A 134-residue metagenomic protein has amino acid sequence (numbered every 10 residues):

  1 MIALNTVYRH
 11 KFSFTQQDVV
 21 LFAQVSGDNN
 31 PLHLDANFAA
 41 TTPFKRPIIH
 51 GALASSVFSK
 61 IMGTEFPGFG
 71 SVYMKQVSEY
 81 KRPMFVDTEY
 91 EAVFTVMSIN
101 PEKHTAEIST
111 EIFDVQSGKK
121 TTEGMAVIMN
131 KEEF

Functional and structural regions predicted by a protein language model:
M1-S71: Hot-dog-fold acyl-thioester-processing enzymes
M1-V7, M84-F134: HotDog/MaoC-like acyl-thioester-processing domains
R9-S13, E79, V127-M129: Generic structural detector for well-ordered beta-strands
Q16-Q17, Q24, Q76, E91 (+1 more regions): Residue-identity detector for glutamine
L32-H33, F44-K45, V57, V72-Y73 (+5 more regions): Short, intrinsically disordered/low-complexity patches at protein termini and at juxtamembrane boundaries
E65-A92: Mid-chain, well-packed structural core segment of small domains
